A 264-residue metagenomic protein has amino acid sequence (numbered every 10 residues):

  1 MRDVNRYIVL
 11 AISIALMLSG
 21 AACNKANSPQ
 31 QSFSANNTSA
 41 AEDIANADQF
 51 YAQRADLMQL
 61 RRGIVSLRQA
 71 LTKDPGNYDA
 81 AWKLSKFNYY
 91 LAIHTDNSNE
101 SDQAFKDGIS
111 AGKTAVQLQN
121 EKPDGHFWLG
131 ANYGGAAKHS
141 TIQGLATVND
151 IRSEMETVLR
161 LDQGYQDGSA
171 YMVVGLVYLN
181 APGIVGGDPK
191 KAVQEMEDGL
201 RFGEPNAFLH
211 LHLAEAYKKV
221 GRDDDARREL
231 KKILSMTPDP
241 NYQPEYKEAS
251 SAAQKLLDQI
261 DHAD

Functional and structural regions predicted by a protein language model:
C23-D74, Y78-Y90: N-terminal leader/linker segments that initiate helical-solenoid repeat arrays
P75, N120, Q163-Y165, E204: Short coil turns that delineate tetratricopeptide repeat
A80, G125, G168-A170, L209 (+1 more regions): TPR alpha-solenoid repeat register
